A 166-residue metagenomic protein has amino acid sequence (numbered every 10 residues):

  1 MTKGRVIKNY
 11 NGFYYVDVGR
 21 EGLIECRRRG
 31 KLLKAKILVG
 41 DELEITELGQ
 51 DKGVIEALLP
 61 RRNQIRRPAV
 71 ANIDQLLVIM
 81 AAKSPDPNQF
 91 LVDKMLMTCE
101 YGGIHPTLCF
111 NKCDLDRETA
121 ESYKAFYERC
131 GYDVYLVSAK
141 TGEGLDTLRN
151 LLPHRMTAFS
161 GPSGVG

Functional and structural regions predicted by a protein language model:
M1-P87: N-terminal accessory targeting/assembly segments
V6, E100, E128: Conserved ATPase "switch" residues in P-loop NTPase domains
I65-A69, M97, T147-L148: Short, flexible, glycine/charge-rich loop motifs used to bind or transfer phosphoryl groups or to couple energy/partner
I73-M80, Y101-C113, G131-V137: Conserved beta-strand/loop subsegment of P-loop NTPase cores
N88-L91, T119-A120: Residues at alpha-helix caps and immediate loop-helix transition turns in enzyme cores, especially N- and C-cap
F90-E100: Histidine-anchored nucleotide/phosphate-binding helix
K112-V165: Canonical P-loop GTPase G-domain recognition
